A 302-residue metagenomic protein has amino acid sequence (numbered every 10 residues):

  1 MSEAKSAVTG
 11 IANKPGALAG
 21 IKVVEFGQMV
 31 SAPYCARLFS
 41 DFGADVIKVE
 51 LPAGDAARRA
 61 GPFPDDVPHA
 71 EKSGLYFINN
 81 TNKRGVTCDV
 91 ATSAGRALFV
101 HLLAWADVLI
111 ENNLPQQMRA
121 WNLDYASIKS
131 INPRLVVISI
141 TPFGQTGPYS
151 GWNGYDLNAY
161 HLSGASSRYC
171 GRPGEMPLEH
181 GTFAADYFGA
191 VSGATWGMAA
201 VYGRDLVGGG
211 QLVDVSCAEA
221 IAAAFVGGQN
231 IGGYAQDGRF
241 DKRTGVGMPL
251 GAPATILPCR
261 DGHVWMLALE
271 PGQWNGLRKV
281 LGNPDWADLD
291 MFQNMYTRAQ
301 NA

Functional and structural regions predicted by a protein language model:
M1-L206: N-terminal helix-loop segment corresponding to the beta1-alpha1 unit of nucleotide/adenylate-binding folds
A12, L75, Q211, A252-P253: Residue-level marker for the onset of beta-strands and adjacent loop->beta junctions in well-ordered domains
A53, P142-G144, C217-A222, D261-H263 (+2 more regions): Glycine-rich beta-alpha junction loops
R58-F63, Y234-D241: Short Pro/Gly-enriched beta-strand edge/turn motifs at strand-loop
Y76, D241-P249, A254-I256: Short Gly/Pro-enriched turn/cap motifs at secondary-structure boundaries
S163, A190-Q211, A223-Q236, R278-D285 (+1 more regions): Oxidoreductase and adenylate-handling cofactor-binding alpha/beta cores
G174-F183, D205-I221, R243-P249, D290-N294: Conserved Rossmann-fold dehydrogenase catalytic segment
A252-A302: Aromatic-enriched alpha-helical interface/lid elements that frame and gate functional surfaces
